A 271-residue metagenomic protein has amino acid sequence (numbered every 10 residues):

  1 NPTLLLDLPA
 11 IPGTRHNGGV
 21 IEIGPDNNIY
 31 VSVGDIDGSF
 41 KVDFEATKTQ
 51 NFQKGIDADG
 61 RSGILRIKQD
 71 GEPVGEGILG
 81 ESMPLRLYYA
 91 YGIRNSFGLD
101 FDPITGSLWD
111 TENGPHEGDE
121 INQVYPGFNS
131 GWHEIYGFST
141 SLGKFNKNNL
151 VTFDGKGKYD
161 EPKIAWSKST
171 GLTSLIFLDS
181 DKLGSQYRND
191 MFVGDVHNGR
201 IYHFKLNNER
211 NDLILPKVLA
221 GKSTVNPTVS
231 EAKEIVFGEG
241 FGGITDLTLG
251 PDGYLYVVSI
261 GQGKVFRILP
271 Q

Functional and structural regions predicted by a protein language model:
N1-E22: Asp-box/WD-like beta-propeller blade repeats and closely related beta-sheet repeat scaffolds
L6-A10, P25, I93, P103: Short, flexible loop/turn elements at secondary-structure junctions
L6-D7, G13, Y88-Y91, S167 (+1 more regions): WD40 beta-propeller blade-start loop/N-cap
H16-G18, D26, R86, I93-S96 (+3 more regions): Conserved positions at the start
E22-D26, D102-I104, L178-S180, G250-D252: Structural WD40 beta-propeller signal
N28-Y30, G106-S107, D190, Y254: Generic structural signal for coil-to-beta-strand starts
D35-E234, K264, P270: Beta-propeller domain segments
T245-Q271: Blade-level signature of beta-propeller repeat domains, shared across WD40, Kelch, NHL, RCC1 and BNR/Asp-box propellers
